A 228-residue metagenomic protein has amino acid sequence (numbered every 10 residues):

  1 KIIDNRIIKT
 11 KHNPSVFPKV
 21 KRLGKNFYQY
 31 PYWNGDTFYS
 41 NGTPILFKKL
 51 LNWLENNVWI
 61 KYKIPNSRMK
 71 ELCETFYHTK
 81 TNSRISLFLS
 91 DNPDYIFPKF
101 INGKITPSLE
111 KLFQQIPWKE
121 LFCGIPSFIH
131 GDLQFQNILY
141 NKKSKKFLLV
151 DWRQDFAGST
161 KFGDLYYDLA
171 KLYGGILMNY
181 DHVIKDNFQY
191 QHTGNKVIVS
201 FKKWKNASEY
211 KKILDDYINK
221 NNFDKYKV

Functional and structural regions predicted by a protein language model:
K1-I3, S40-K48, F162-Y166, W204-A207: Flexible, glycine- and charge-enriched loops at secondary-structure boundaries
K1-N26: Conserved NTP-binding catalytic cores of kinases and kinase-like/nucleotidyltransferase enzymes across multiple kinase
N5, K9, W53, E209-Y217: Amphipathic alpha-helical segments that form well-ordered structural scaffolds and often line/cohere around active
R6-P14, T37-I129: Conserved kinase catalytic-core helix
F27-D36: Conserved short submotifs of the Hanks-type protein kinase catalytic core that shape the nucleotide-binding pocket
F113-G163: Active-site acidic catalytic loop and adjacent metal/ATP-binding pocket of ATP-dependent phosphoryl transfer enzymes
D155-I218: Active-site activation/catalytic loop segments of kinase-like enzymes and analogous catalytic loops in related
N222-V228: All-alpha amphipathic helical-bundle segments outside canonical DNA-binding/catalytic cores that form hydrophobic
